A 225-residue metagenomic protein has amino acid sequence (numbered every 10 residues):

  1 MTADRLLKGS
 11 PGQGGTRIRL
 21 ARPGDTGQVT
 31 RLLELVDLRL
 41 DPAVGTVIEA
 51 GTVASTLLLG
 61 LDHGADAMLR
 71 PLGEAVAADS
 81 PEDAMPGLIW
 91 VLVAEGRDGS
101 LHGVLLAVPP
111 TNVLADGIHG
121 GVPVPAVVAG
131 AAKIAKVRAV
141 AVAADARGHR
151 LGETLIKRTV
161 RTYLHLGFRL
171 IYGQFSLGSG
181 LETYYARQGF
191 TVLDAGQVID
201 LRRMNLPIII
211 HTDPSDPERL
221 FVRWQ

Functional and structural regions predicted by a protein language model:
R17-R31, D37-I48: A short beta-loop-alpha structural element at the N-terminal edge of CoA-dependent acyl/N-acetyltransferase catalytic
D37-R97, L101, L106: Active-site rim helix/loop that mediates acceptor-substrate recognition in acyltransferases
E82-G87, V104-V140, Q197-T212: Conserved acyl-donor/pantetheine-binding loop and adjacent beta-alpha core of acyl/acetyltransferases and related
A129-A131, T154-L170: Conserved acyl-CoA
V142, G148-R161, R187: Conserved acetyl-CoA-binding loop-helix of GNAT-fold acetyltransferases
A144-R147, Y172-E182, Q197-R203: Conserved beta-strand-loop-alpha-helix junction that forms the acyl-donor binding cleft
A186-A195: Conserved acetyl-CoA-binding loop of GNAT-fold acetyltransferases
